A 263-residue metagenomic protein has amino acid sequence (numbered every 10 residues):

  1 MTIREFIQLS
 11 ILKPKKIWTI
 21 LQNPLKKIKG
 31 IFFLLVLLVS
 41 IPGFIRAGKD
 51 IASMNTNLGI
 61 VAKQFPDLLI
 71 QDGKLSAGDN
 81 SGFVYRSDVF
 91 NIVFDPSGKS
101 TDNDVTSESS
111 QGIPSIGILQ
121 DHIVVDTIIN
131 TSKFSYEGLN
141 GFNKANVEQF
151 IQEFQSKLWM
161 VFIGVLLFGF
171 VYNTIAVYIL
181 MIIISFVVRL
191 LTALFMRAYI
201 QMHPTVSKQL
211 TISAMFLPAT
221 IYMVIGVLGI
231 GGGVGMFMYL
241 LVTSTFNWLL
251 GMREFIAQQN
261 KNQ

Functional and structural regions predicted by a protein language model:
M1, N262-Q263: Membrane-anchoring signal-anchor transmembrane alpha-helices and their immediate flanking context
M1-N57: Internal alpha-helical transmembrane segments
M1-R4, I51, K99-S100, S107-S109 (+1 more regions): Short secondary-structure boundary micro-motifs
T2, K13, P24-L25, S135-E137 (+3 more regions): Helix N-cap and loop-to-helix transition residues
P42-K49, L68-L75, V242-F255: Short, highly charged low-complexity linear segments
A52, T56-G59, A219, N260: Residue-level signature of transmembrane alpha-helix interfaces in integral membrane proteins
N55-Q155: Long, solvent-exposed extracytoplasmic domains/loops
I151-N262: Hydrophobic alpha-helical transmembrane segments and adjacent short intramembrane/lumenal linkers of inner/organellar
